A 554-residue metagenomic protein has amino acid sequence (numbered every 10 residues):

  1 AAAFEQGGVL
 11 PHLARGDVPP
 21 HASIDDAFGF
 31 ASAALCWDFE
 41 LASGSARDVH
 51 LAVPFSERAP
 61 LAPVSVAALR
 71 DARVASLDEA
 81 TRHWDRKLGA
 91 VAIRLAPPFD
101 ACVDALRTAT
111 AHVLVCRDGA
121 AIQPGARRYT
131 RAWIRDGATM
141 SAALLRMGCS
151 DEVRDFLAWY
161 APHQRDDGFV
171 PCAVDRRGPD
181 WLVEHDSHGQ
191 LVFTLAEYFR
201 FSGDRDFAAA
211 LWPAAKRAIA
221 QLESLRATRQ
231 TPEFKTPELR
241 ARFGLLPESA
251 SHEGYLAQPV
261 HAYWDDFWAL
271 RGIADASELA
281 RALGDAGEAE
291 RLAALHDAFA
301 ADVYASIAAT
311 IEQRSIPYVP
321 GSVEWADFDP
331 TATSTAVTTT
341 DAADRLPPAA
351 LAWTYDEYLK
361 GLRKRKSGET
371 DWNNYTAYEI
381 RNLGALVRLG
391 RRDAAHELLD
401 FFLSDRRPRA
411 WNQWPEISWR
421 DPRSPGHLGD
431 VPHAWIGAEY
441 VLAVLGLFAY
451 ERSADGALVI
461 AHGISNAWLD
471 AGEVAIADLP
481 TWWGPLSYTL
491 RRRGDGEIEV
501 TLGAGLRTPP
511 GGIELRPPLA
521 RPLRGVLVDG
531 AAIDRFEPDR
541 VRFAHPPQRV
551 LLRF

Functional and structural regions predicted by a protein language model:
A1-R131, R205-A209, I219-E223, A280-A282 (+5 more regions): Acidic/polar, glycine-enriched structural segments that form the non-catalytic walls/loops of the carbohydrate-binding
E5-V9, G89-T108, I134, M147 (+4 more regions): Active-site acid/base region of carbohydrate-active enzymes
S32-C36, G89-L95, A121-R127, R135-A142 (+3 more regions): Glycine- and acidic
F39-S43, R47, A80, R131-G244 (+3 more regions): Aromatic-rich carbohydrate-recognition surfaces in CAZymes
A105, A109-V113, Y160, A336 (+1 more regions): Short alpha-helical scaffolding segments that buttress acidic/His motifs in well-ordered protein cores
V115-R127, Q164-G178, S224-A257, A305-V323 (+2 more regions): Glycine- and aromatic-rich loop/turn segments at beta-sheet edges
W133-V153, P162, A209, P213-K216 (+7 more regions): Active-site core of glycosidic bond-cleaving carbohydrate-active enzymes
D393-F554: Non-catalytic C-terminal accessory modules of carbohydrate-active enzymes
